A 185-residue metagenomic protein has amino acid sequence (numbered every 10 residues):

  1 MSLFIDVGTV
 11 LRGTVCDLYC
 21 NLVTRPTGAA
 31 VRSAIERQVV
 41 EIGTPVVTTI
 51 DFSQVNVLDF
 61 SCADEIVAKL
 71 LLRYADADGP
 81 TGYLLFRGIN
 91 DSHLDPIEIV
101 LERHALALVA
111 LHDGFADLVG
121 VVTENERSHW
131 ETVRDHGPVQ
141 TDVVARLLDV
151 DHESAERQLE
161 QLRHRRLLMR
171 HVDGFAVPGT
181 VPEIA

Functional and structural regions predicted by a protein language model:
M1-G28: Domain-start "cap" segments at the beginnings of catalytic or binding domains
G13-C16, S92-L94, A116-V121: A short acidic, often aromatic-flanked loop/helix-cap motif at beta-alpha or helix-coil junctions that lines enzyme
Y19-V47, F52-L106: Amphipathic alpha-helical interaction surfaces in cytosolic regulatory modules
F60, D149-H164: Short amphipathic alpha-helical interaction segments
A107-V119: Short, Lys/Arg-enriched N-terminal segment that forms or immediately precedes the first helix of a structured domain
V121-L147: Short amphipathic alpha-helical interface segments
V133, V144, Q158-R166: Basic amphipathic alpha-helical segments that dock to polyanions
R170-A185: Short, cationic-aromatic polyanion-contact patches
